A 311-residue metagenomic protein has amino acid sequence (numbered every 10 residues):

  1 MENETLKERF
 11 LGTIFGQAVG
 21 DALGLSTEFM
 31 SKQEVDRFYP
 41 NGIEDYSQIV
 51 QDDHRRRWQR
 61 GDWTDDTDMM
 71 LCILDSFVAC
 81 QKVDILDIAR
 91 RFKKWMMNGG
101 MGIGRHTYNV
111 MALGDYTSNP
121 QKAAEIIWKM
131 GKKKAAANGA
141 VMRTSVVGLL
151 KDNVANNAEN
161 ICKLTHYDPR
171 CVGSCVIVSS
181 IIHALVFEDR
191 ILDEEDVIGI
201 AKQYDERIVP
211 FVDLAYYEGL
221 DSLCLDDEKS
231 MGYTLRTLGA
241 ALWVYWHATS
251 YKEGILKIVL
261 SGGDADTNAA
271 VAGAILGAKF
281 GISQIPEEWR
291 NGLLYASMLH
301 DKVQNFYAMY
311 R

Functional and structural regions predicted by a protein language model:
M1-R311: Structured, active/binding-site neighborhoods that engage oxygen-rich ligands
